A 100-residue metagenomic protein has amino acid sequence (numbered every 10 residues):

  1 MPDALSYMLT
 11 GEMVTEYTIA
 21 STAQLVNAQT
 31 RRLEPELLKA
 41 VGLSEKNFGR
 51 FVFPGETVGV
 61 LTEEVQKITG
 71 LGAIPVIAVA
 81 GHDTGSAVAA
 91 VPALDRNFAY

Functional and structural regions predicted by a protein language model:
M1-H82: Gly/Ser/Thr-rich active-site cleft segment
K67, I74-P75, H82-Y100: Catalytic phosphate/nucleotide-handling subdomain of diverse soluble enzymes
